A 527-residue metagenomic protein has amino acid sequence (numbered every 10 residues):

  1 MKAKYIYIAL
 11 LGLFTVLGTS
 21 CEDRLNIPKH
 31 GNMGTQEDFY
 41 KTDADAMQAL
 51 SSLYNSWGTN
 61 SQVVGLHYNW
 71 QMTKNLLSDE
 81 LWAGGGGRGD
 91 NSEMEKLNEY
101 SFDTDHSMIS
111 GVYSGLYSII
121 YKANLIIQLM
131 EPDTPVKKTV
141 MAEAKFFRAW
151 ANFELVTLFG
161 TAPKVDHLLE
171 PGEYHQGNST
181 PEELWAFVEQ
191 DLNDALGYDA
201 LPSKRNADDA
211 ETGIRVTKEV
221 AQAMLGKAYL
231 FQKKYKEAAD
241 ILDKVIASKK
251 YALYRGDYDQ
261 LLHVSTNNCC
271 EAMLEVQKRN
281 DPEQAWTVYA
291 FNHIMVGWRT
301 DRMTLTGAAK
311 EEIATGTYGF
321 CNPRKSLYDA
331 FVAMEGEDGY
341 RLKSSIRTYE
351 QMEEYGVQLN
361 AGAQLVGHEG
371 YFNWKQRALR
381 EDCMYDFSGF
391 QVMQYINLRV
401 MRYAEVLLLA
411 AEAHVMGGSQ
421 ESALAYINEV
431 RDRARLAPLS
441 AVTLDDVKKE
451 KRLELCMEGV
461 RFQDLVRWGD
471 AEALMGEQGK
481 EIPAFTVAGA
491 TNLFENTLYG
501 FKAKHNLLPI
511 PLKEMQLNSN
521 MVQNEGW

Functional and structural regions predicted by a protein language model:
A3, T15-K41, V188, G226 (+3 more regions): Bacterial Sec-dependent N-terminal signal peptides
S20-C21, E80-L81, R88, L116-Y117 (+5 more regions): Long, intrinsically disordered, low-complexity segments
E22-G87, N193, D199, R215-G362: An aromatic- and glycine-enriched ligand-binding surface/loop that stacks and positions planar moieties
T42-G65, G86-F159, H175-E182, L192-P202 (+2 more regions): Conserved, well-structured interaction surfaces
N91-S101, D329-R402: Flexible, polar/acidic helix-loop-strand segments at domain edges
